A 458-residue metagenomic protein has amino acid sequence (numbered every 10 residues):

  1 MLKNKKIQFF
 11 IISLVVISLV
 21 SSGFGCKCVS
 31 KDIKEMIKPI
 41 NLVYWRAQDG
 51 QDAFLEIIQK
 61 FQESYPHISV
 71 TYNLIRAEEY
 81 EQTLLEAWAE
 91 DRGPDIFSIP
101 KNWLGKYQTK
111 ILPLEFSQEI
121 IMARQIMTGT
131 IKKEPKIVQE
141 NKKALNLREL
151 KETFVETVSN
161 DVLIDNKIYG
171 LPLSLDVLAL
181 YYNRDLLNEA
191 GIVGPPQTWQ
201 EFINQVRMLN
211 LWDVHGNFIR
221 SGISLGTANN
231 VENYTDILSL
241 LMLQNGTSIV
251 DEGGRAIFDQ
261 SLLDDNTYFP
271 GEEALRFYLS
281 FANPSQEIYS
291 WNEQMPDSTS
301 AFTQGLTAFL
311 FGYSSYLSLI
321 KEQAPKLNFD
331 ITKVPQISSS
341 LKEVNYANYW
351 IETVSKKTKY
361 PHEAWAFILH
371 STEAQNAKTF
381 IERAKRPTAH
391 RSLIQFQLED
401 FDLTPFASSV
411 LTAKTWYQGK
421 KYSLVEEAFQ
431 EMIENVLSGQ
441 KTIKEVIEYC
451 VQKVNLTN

Functional and structural regions predicted by a protein language model:
M1-N41, E63, N455-N458: Short, low-complexity disordered leader/linker segments with a strong preference for bacterial N-terminal type II
K34, P325, F329-T332, I381-N435: Long, aromatic- and glycine/proline-rich binding clefts that accommodate carbohydrate-like moieties
E35-D49, I68-N73, I96, I223: Short, well-ordered beta-strand elements
A47-S69, Y181, F429: Short, polar/charged alpha-helical segment
S69, I168, A190, L262-L263 (+9 more regions): Extracytoplasmic/periplasmic substrate-recognition and gating elements
K101-V177, Y234: Hinge/lid segment of periplasmic solute-binding proteins
Q118-T153, I223, T227-A228, T247-E272 (+2 more regions): Short, solvent-exposed loop/beta-turn-alpha elements that line the ligand-binding surface or hinge of extracytoplasmic
Q205-N210, T235, L243, T247-N292: Glycine-centered hinge/linker elements that transmit conformational signals in sensory and ligand-binding systems
